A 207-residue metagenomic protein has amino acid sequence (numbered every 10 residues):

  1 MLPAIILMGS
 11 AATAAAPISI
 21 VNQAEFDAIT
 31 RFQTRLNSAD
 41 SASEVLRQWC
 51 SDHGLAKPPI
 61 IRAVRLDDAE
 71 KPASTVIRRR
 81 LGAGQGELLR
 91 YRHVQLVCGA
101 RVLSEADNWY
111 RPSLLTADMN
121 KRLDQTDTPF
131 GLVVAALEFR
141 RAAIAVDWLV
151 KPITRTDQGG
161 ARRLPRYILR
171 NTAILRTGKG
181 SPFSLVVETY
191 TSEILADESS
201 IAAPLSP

Functional and structural regions predicted by a protein language model:
M1-S10: Bacterial N-terminal signal peptides
A15-Y91, Q95-V97, R101-I153, G159-L164 (+2 more regions): N-terminal domain-onset segments
L169-R176: Low-complexity, intrinsically disordered Gly/Pro/Thr-rich segments
